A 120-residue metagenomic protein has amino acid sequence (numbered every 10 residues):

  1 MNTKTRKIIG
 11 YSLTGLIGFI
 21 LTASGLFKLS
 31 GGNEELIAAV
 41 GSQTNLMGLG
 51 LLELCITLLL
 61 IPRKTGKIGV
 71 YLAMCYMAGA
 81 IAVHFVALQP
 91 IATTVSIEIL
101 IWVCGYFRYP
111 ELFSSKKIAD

Functional and structural regions predicted by a protein language model:
N2-D120: Membrane-interface extramembranous regions
